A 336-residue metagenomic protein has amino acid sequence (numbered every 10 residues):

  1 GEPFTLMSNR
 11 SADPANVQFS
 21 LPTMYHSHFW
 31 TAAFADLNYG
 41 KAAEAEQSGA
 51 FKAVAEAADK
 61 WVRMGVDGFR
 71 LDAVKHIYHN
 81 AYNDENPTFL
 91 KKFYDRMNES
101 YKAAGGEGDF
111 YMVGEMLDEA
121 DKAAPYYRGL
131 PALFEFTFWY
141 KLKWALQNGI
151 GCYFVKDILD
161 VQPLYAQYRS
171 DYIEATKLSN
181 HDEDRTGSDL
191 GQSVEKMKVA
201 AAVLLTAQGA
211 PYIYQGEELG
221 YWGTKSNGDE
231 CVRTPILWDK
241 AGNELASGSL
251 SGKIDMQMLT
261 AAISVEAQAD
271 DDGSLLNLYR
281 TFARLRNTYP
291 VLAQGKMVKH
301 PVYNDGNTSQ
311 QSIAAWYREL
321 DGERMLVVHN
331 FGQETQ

Functional and structural regions predicted by a protein language model:
G1-M64, Y82, F89, F93 (+3 more regions): Substrate-binding/active-site clefts of carbohydrate-active enzymes
E2-T5, S27, A32-L37, K75 (+7 more regions): Flexible, active-site-adjacent loop/turn segments at secondary-structure boundaries
G40-A42, V74-H76, T186-D189: Short strand-loop junctions, especially beta-strand C-caps/beta-turns that link beta-sheets to coils or alpha-helices
E46-G49, A81-E85, D189-Q192, D270: Conserved aromatic-histidine-acidic binding/catalytic patches
G49, A53-E56, E85-T88, K92 (+3 more regions): Extracytoplasmic/secreted proteins, especially bacterial periplasmic and envelope-associated proteins
E56-A57, D67-S170, E174, Q192-V194 (+3 more regions): Active-site-proximal helices and loops of the catalytic beta/alpha 8
R63-F69, V74-K75, H79, N180 (+1 more regions): Alpha/beta-hydrolase fold catalytic core
Y101-G106, D171, K177-N180, R185 (+1 more regions): Loop/helix patches that line or flank the sugar-binding groove of alpha-linked glycan CAZymes
